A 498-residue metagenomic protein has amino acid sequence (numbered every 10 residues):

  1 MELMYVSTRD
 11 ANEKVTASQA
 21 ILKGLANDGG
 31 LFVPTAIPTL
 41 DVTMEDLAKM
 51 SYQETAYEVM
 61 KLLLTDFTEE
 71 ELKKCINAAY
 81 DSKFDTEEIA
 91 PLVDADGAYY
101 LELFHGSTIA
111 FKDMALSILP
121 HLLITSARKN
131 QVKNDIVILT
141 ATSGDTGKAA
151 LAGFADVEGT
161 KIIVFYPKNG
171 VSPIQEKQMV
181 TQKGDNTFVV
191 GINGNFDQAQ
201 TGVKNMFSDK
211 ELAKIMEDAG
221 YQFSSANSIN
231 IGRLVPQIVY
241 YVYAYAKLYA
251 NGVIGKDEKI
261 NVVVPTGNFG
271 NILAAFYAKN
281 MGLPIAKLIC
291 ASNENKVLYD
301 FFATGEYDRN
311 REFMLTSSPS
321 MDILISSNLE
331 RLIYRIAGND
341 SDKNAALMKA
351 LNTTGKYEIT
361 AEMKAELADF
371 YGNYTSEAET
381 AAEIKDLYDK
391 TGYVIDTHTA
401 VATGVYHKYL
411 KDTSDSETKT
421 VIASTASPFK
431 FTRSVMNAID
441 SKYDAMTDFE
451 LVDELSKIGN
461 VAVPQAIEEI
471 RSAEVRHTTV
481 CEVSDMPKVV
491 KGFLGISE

Functional and structural regions predicted by a protein language model:
M1-E498: PLP-dependent amino-acid enzyme catalytic core
